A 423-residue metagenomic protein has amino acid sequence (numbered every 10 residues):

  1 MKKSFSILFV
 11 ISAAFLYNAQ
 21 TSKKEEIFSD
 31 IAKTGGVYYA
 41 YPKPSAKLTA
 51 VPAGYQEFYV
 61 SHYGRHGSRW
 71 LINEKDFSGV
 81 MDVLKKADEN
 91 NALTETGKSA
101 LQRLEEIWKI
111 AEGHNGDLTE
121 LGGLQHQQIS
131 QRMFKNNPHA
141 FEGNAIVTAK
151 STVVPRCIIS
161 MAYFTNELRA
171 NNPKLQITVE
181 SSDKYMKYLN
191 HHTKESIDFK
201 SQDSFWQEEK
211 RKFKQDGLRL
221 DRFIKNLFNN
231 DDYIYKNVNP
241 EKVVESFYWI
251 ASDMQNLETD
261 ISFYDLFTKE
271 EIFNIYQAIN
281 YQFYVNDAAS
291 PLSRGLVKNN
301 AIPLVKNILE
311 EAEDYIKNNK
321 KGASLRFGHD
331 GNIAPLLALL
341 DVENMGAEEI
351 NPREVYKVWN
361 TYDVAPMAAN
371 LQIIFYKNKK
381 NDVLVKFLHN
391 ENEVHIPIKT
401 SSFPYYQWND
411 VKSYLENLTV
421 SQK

Functional and structural regions predicted by a protein language model:
M1-K24: Bacterial Sec-dependent N-terminal signal peptides
T21-I146, T152-S324, G328-K423: Signature for phosphate-centric chemistry
